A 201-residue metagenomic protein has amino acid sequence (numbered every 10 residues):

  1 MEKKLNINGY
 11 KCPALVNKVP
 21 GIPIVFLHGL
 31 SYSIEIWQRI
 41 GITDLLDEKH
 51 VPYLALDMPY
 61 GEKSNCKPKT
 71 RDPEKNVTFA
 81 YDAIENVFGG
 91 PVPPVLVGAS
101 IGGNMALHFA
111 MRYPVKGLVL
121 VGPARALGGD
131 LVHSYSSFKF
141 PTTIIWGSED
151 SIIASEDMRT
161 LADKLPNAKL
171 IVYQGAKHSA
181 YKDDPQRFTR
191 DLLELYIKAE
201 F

Functional and structural regions predicted by a protein language model:
S31-T43: The serine-hydrolase catalytic nucleophile loop
R39, A154-D163: Short alpha-helix in the alpha/beta-hydrolase fold that links the catalytic acid
D47-N65: Conserved alpha/beta-hydrolase
V77-V92: Conserved acidic catalytic loop of the alpha/beta-hydrolase fold
V97-A106: Gly/Ala-rich beta-loop-alpha elbow adjacent to hydrolase catalytic centers
F138, I144-W146, D150: Short beta-strand/loop motif that positions the catalytic acidic residue of the alpha/beta-hydrolase fold
E149-I153, H178: Acidic catalytic loop of the alpha/beta-hydrolase fold
A176-P185: Catalytic histidine-centered segment of alpha/beta-hydrolase-like enzymes
